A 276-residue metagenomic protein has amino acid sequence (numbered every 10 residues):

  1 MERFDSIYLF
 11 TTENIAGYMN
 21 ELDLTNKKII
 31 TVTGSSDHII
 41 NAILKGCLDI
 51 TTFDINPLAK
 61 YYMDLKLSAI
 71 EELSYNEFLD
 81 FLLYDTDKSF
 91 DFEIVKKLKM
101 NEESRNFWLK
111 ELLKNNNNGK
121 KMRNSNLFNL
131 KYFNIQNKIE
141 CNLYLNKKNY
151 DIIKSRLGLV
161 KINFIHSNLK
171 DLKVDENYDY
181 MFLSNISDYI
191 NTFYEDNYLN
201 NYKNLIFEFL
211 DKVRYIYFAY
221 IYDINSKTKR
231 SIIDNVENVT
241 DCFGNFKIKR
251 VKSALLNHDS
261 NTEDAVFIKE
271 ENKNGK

Functional and structural regions predicted by a protein language model:
M1-T25: S-adenosyl-L-methionine
K27-G34: Conserved class I S-adenosyl-L-methionine
S36-G46: Conserved SAM-binding loop of SAM-dependent methyltransferases across substrates and taxa, primarily the Class I
D49-D54: Conserved SAM-binding motif I beta-strand of class I
L58-G158: Class I S-adenosyl-L-methionine-dependent methyltransferase module
L172-F182: A short acidic, Gly/Pro-enriched loop at the edge of an enzyme's catalytic core that lines a small-molecule cofactor
D196-Y215: A short glycine-rich, Lys/Arg-flanked "PGG" loop and its adjoining helix->strand segment in the class I
N225-G275: Class I S-adenosyl-L-methionine
